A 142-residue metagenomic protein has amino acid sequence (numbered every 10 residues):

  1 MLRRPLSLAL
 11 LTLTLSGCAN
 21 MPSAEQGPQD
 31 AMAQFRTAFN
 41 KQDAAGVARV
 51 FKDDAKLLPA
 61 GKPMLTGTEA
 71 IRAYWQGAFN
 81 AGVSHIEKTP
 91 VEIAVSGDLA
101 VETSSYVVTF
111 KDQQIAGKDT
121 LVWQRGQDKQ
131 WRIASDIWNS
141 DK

Functional and structural regions predicted by a protein language model:
M1-S7: Bacterial N-terminal signal peptides that target proteins for export
L2, S16-D53, E69: Short, low-complexity N-terminal intrinsically disordered segments enriched in polar/charged residues
S7-S16: Bacterial N-terminal signal peptides
F51, G61, E92, S105-Y106 (+2 more regions): A mature extracytoplasmic/lumenal domain signature
F51, S96, G126-Q127: Structural motif
A55-T66, G77-G82: A short gly/proline-enriched turn/hairpin at secondary-structure junctions
A70-D112: Surface-exposed, charged secondary-structure patches
A116-K142: Short beta-strand edge/turn micro-motifs at domain boundaries
